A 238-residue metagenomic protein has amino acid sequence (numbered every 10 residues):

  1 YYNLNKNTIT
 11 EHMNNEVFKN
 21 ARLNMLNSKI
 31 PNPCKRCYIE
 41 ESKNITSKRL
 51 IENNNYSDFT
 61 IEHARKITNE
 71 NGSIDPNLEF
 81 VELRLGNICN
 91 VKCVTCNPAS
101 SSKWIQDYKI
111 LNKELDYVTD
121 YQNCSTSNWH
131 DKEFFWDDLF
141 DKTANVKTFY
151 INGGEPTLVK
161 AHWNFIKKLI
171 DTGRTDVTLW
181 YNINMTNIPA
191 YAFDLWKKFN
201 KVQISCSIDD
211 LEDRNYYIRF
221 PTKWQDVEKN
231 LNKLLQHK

Functional and structural regions predicted by a protein language model:
Y2-L23, N53-L78: Short, charged low-complexity linear segments at domain edges
Y2-N44, H237-K238: C-terminal accessory region of radical SAM enzymes
I30-P33, L85, C89: Short metal-coordination and nucleic-acid-contact micro-motifs, chiefly zinc-binding Cys/His arrays
K35-R36, V91-T95: C-type cytochrome heme c attachment motif
Y38-E40, C96-S102: Detector for the c-type heme attachment site
I45-T60, S101, I105-K109: Short cysteine/histidine-rich zinc-coordinating motifs and their immediately flanking basic loops
L78-I88, A99-D131, A144-K160, T172-A190 (+1 more regions): Core AdoMet radical
F135-T143, I166-T172, D194-K197, L234: Leucine-rich repeat
